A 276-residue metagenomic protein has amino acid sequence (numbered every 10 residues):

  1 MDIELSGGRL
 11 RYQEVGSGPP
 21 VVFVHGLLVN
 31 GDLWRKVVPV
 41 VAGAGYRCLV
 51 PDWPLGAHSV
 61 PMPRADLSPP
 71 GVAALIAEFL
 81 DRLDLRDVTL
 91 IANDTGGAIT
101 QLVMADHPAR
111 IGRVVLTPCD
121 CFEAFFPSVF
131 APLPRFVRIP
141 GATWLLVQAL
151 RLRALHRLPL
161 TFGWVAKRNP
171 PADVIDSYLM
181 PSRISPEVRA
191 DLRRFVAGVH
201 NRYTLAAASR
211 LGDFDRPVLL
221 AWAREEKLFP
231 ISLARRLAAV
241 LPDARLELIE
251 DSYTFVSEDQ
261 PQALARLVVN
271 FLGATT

Functional and structural regions predicted by a protein language model:
M1-V21, G43-Y46, L85-R86, E250 (+1 more regions): Alpha/beta-hydrolase fold catalytic core
D2, C48-V50, N93, L246: Conserved beta-strand scaffold positions in the cores of enzyme catalytic domains, especially in NTP/NDP-utilizing
L10, L27, G56-D87, I91 (+5 more regions): Flexible "cap/lid" subdomain of the alpha/beta-hydrolase fold that forms the substrate-access gate
Q13-H58: Conserved HGGG/HGGXW glycine-rich cap/lid loop of the alpha/beta-hydrolase fold
D32, S232-R235, Q262-A263: A conserved mid-protein helix/loop that constitutes part of the nucleotide-sugar donor-binding site
W53, I249-S252: Hydrophobic pocket-lining residues within nucleotide cofactor-binding pockets
S252-A265: Catalytic histidine-centered segment of alpha/beta-hydrolase-like enzymes
